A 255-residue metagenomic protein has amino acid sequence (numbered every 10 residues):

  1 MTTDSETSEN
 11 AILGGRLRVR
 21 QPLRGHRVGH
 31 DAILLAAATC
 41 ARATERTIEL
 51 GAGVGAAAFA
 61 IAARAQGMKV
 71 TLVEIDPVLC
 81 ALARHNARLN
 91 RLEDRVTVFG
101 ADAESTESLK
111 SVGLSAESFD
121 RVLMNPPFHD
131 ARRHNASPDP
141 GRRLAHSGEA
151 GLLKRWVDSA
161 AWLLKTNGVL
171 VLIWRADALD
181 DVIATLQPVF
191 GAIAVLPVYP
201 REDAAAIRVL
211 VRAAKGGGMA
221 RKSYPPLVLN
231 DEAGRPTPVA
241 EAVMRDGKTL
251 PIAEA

Functional and structural regions predicted by a protein language model:
M1-I12, L109-A116, T249-A255: Short, low-complexity, intrinsically disordered N-terminal peptides in bacterial proteins
T2-A43: Class I SAM-dependent transferase core
R18, K69, R95-T97, G191-A194: Conserved beta-strand segments of alpha/beta enzyme cores
R24, V28, E149-A206: Conserved Class I SAM-dependent methyltransferase catalytic core
L35, N125, W156, A213: Residue-level signal for inorganic ion chemistry
A38-A136: Conserved SAM/SAH cofactor-binding pocket of Class I
P126-R155: Mobile active-site "lid"/loop adjacent to the S-adenosyl-L-methionine
A205-A255: SAM/dcSAM-binding transferase cores
